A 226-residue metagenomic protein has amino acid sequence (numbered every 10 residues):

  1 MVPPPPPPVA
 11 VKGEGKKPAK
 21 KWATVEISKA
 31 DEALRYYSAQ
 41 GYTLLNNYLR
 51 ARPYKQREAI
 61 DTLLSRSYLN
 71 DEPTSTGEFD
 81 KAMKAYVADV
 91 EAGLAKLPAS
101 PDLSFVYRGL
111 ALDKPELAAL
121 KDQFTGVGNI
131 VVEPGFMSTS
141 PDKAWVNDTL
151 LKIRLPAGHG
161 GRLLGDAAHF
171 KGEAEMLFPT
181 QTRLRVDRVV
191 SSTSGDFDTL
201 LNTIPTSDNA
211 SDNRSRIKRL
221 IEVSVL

Functional and structural regions predicted by a protein language model:
M1-P3: Hydrophobic, membrane-inserting alpha-helical segments
P7-L226: Mono-ADP-ribosyltransferase
